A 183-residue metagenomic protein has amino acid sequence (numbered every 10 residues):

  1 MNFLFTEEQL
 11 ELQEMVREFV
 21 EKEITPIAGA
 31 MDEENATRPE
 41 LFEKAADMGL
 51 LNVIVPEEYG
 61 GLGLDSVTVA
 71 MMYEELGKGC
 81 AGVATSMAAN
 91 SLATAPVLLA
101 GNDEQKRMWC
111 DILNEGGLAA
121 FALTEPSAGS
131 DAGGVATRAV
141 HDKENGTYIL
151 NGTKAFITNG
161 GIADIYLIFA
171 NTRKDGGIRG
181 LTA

Functional and structural regions predicted by a protein language model:
M1-E8: Intrinsic disorder at enzyme termini
T25-A36: C-terminal helix-coil-helix/basic helical segment that borders enzyme active sites and/or dimer interfaces and provides
D47-G116, N159-I165: Internal helix-loop-helix
E58, T124-A128, A155-F156: Short, solvent-exposed loop/turn elements at beta->coil junctions and helix N-caps that rim active or binding pockets
E115-T124: A short, Trp-centered hydrophobic/proline-enriched beta-strand micro-motif
S127-A136: Active-site-adjacent elements of ketosynthase-type condensing enzymes
T137-H141: A structural signal for short hydrophobic beta-strand segments in well-ordered beta-sheet cores
T147-A183: A short core secondary-structure module
